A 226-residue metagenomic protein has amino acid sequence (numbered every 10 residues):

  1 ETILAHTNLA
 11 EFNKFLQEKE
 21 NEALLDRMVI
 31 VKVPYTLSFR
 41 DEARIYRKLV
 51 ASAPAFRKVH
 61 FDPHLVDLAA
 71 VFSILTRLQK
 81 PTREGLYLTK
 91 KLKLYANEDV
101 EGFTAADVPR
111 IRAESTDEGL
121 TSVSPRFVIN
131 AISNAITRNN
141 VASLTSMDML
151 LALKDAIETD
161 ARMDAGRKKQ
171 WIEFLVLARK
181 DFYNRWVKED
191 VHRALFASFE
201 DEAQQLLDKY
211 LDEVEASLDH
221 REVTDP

Functional and structural regions predicted by a protein language model:
E1-K58: Canonical AAA+ ATPase core
I3, I30, I45, I74 (+5 more regions): Weak global preference for isoleucine
N8-E11, V29, V33, V50-P54 (+3 more regions): Non-catalytic alpha-helical coupling and interface elements of nucleotide-dependent molecular machines and regulators
F12-A23, K58-D62, K80-K90, G102-D117 (+4 more regions): Short, Lys/Arg-enriched charge-dense amphipathic segments
F12-N21, D67-L78, T145, M149 (+1 more regions): A broad "ordered helical/assembly scaffold" signature
Q17, S38, E42-R47, L75 (+7 more regions): General "foldedness" signal
L37-I129: Conserved AAA+ ATPase small/helical "lid" subdomain
I129-P226: Terminal-proximal interaction/regulatory segments of ATP-powered molecular machines
